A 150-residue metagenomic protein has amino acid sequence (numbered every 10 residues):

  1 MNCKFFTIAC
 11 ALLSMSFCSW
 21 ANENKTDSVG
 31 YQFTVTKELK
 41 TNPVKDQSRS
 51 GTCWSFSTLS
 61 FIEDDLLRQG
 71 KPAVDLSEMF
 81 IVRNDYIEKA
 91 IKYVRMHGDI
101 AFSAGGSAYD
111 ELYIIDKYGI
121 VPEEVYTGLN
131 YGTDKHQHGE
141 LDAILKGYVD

Functional and structural regions predicted by a protein language model:
M1-N24: Bacterial Sec-dependent N-terminal signal peptides
N24-D150: Catalytic-core signature of thiol
